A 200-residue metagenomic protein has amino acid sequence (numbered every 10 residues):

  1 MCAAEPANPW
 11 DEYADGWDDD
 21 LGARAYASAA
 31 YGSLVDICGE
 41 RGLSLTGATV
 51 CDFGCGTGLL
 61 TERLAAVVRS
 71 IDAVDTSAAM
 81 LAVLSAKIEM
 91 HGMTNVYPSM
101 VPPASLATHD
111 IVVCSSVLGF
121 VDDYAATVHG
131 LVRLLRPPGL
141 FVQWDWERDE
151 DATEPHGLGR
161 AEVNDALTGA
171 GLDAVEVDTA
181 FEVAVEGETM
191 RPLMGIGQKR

Functional and structural regions predicted by a protein language model:
M1-S44, E150: Conserved class I S-adenosyl-L-methionine
C51-P103: Class I SAM-dependent methyltransferase SAM/SAH-binding core
V113: A conserved beta-strand element that flanks and buttresses the S-adenosyl-L-methionine
S116-V117: Short catalytic micro-motifs in class I SAM-dependent methyltransferases
A126-P137: A short glycine-rich, Lys/Arg-flanked "PGG" loop and its adjoining helix->strand segment in the class I
P138-W146: Conserved beta-strand signature within the Rossmann-like core of class I S-adenosyl-L-methionine
H156-G171: Short alpha-helix
E182-R200: Core SAM-dependent methyltransferase catalytic element
